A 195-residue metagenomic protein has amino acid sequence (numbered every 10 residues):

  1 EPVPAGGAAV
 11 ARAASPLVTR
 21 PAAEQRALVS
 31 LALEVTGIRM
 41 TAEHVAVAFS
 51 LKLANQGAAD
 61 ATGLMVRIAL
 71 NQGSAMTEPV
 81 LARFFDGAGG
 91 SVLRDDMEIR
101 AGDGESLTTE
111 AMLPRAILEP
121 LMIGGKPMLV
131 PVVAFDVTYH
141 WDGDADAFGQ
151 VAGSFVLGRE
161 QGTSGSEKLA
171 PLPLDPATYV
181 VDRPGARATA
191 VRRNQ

Functional and structural regions predicted by a protein language model:
P4-A48: Low-complexity, acidic Ser/Thr/Pro/Gly-rich terminal tails and inter-domain linkers that flank the onset of structured
A23-Q25, V35-A46, A54-A61, E98-A101 (+1 more regions): Short, solvent-exposed beta-strand/turn "edge" segments of beta-rich domains on protein surfaces
H44-A59, V181-D182, R187-Q195: Short beta-strand elements of extracellular/lumenal beta-sandwich folds
V66-I68: Hydrophobic beta-strand segments
L70-F84: Short aromatic-acidic-glycine turn motif
F85-G125: Intrinsically disordered, low-complexity Pro/Gly/Ser/Thr-rich segments with frequent PxxP/GP/PP motifs and embedded
A116, I123-G143: Internal, hydrophobic beta-strand segments that form the core of beta-sheet-rich folds
V137-Q195: Acidic, serine/threonine- and proline-rich intrinsically disordered appendage/tail regions
